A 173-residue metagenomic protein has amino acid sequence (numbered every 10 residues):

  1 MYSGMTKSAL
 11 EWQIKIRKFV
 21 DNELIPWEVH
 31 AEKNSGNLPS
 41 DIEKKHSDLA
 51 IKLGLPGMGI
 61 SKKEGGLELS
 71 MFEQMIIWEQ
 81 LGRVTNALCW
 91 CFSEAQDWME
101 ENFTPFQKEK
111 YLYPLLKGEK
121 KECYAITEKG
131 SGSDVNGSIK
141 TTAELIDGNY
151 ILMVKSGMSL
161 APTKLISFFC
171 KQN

Functional and structural regions predicted by a protein language model:
M1-Q13: Intrinsic disorder at enzyme termini
E28-A50: Short secondary-structure junction/hinge motifs that connect adjacent elements
S47, I51-K121, A161-K164: Internal helix-loop-helix
E101-P105, E144, F169-N173: Short beta-strand-to-turn element immediately C-terminal to the catalytic PLP-Schiff-base lysine in fold type I
F103, C123-L145: A gly/ser-rich beta-alpha-beta helix-loop segment of oxidoreductase catalytic cores
G118-T127, C170: A short, Trp-centered hydrophobic/proline-enriched beta-strand micro-motif
M153-N173: A short core secondary-structure module
